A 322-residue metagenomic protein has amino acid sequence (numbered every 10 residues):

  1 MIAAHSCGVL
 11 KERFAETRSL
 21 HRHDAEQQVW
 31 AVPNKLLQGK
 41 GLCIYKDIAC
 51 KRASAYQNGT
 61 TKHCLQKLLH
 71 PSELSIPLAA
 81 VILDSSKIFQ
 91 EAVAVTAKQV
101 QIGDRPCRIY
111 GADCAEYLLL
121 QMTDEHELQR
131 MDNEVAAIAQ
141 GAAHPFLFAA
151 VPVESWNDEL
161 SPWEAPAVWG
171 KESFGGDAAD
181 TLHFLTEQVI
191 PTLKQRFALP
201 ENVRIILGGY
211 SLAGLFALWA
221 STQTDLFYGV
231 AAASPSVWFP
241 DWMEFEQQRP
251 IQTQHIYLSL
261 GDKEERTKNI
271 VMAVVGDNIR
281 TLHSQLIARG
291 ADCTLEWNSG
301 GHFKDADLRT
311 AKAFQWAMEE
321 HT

Functional and structural regions predicted by a protein language model:
R22, S75-Y117, F146: A domain-start/cap signature at the N-terminus of enzymes
S54-H63: Short, charge-rich patches within N-terminal targeting peptides
E116-A198: Serine-hydrolase catalytic machinery in alpha/beta-hydrolase-like enzymes
G208-G209, A213: Gly/Ala-rich beta-loop-alpha elbow adjacent to hydrolase catalytic centers
G214-Q223: Short glycine-enriched nucleophile-adjacent loop and the immediately C-terminal alpha-helix near the catalytic center
L226-V237: A conserved short beta-strand
V237-D305, A317: The feature captures the conserved acid-bearing segment of alpha/beta-hydrolase catalytic domains
